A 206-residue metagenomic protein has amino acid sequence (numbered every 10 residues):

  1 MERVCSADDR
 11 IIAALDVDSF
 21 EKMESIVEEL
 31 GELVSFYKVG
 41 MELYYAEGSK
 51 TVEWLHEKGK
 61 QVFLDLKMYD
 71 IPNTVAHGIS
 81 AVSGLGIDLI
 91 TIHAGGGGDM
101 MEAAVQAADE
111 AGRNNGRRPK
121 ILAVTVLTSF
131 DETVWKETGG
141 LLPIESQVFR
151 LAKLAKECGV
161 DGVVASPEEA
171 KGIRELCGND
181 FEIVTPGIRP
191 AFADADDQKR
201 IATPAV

Functional and structural regions predicted by a protein language model:
E2-E29, L33, D109: N-terminal glycine-rich anion-binding loop in soluble enzyme alpha/beta folds
C5-D9, T74-D161, S166-A170, L176-D180 (+1 more regions): Conserved anion-binding
V17-L30, P72-A81, L142-L154, R200-V206: Short, acidic/polar
E29-K38, L85: Catalytic domains of carbohydrate-active enzymes, especially glycoside hydrolases
S35-K38, F63, T91, V164: Conserved beta-strand positions in the central sheet of alpha/beta enzyme cores
V62-F63, I121, I183: Hydrophobic beta-strand scaffold residues
V184-I188, A193-V206: C-terminal active-site rim and adjoining tail of enzyme catalytic domains
